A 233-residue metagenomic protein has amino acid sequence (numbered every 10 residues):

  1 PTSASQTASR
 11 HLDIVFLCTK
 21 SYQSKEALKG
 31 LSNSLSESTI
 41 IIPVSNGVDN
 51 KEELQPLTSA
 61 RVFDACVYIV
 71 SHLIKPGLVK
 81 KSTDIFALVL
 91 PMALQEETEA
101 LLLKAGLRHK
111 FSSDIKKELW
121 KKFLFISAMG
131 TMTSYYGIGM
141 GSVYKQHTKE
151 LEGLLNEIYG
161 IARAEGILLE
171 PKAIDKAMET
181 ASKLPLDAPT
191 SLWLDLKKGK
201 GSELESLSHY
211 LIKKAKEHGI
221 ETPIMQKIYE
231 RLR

Functional and structural regions predicted by a protein language model:
P1-L78: Rossmann-like NAD(P)(H) cofactor-binding subdomain of soluble oxidoreductases
S9, K80-T83, P185: Short, flexible turn/loop "capping" segments at secondary-structure junctions
L12, S24, N50-K51, Q95-E99 (+7 more regions): A general structural signal for well-ordered alpha-helical segments in protein cores
S34, E53, L57-R61, P76-K172: Internal alpha-helical scaffold of NAD(P)-dependent oxidoreductase catalytic cores
I40, A65, S112, K172 (+1 more regions): Residue-level detector of family-conserved "landmark" positions at structurally sensitive sites
N46-V48, C66-S71, L94, I115-L119 (+2 more regions): Glycine-rich beta-alpha junction loops
L103, E152-R233: NAD(P)-dependent Rossmann-like dehydrogenase/reductase catalytic/cofactor-binding core
